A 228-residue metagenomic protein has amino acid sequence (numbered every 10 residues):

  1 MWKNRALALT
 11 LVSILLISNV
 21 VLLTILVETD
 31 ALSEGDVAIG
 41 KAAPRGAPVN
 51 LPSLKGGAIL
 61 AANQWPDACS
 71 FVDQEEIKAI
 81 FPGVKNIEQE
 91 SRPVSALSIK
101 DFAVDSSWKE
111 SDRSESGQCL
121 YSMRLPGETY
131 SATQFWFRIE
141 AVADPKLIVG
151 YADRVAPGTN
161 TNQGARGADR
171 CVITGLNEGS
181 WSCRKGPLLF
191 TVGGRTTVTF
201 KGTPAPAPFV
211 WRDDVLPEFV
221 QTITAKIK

Functional and structural regions predicted by a protein language model:
M1-D36: Hydrophobic single-pass membrane-targeting/anchoring helices
E28-K228: A small/polar (G/S/T-enriched), proline-flanked helix-loop surface module common in exported/cell-envelope proteins
